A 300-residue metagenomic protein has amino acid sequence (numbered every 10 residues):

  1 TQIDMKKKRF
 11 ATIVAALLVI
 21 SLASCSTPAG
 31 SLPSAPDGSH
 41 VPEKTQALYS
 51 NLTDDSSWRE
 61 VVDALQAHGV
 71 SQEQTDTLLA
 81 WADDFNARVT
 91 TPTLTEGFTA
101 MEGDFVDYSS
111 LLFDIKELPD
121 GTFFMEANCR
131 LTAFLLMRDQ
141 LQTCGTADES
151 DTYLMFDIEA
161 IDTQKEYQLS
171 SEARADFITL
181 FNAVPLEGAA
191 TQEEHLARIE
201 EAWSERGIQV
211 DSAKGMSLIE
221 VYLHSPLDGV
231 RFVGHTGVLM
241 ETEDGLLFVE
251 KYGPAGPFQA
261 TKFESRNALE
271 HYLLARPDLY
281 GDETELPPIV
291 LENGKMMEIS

Functional and structural regions predicted by a protein language model:
D4-V14: Bacterial N-terminal signal peptides that target proteins for export
I20-S24: C-terminal motif of bacterial Sec signal peptides marking the signal peptidase cleavage site
C25-S300: Cysteine-nucleophile amide-bond enzymes
